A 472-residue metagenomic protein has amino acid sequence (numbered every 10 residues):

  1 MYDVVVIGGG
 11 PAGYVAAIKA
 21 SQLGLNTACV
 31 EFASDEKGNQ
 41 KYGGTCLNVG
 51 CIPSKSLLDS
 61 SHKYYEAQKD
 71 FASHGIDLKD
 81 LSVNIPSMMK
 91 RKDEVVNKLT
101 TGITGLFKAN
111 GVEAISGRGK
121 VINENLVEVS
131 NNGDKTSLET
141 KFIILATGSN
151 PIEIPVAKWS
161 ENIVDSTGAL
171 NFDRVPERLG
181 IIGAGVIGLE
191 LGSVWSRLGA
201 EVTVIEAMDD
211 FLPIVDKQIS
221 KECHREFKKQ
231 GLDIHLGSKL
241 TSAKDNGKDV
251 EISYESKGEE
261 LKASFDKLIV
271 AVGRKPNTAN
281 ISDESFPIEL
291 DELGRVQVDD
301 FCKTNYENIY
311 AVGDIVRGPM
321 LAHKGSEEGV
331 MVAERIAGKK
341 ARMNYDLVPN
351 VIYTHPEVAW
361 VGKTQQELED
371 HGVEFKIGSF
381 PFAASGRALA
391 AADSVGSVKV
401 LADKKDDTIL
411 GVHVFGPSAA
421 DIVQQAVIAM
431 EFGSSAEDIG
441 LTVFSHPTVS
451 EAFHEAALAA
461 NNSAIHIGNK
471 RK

Functional and structural regions predicted by a protein language model:
M1-A12, V175-G185: Beta1/beta-strand and adjacent pyrophosphate-binding region of the FAD-binding site in flavoprotein oxidoreductases
M1-Y2, I18-L25, C29-V175, T203 (+7 more regions): Glycine-rich flavin
V5-I7, G119, L138-G148, I182 (+2 more regions): Short hydrophobic core segments
I7-Q40, I52, S56-K63, T354-T364 (+1 more regions): Flexible, glycine-rich terminal cap/loop adjacent to redox cofactors in electron-transfer oxidoreductases
A17, S21, G192, S196-R197: Gly/Ala-rich phosphate-binding loop of Rossmann-like dinucleotide-binding domains, activating on the conserved
S160-P176, K262-I336: FAD-site-proximal beta/loop scaffold in flavoenzymes
I219-E222, V312-E367, H446-G468: A conserved FAD-binding loop/helix module that cradles the flavin
